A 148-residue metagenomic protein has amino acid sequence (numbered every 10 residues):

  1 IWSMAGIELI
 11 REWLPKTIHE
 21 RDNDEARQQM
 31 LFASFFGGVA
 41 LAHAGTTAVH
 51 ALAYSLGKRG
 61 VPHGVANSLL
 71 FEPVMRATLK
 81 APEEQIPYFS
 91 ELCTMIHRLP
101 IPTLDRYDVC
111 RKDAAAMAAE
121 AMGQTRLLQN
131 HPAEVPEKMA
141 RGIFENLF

Functional and structural regions predicted by a protein language model:
I1-A44, P132, K138: Carboxylate- and glycine-rich phosphate/diphosphate-binding segment that chelates Mg2+/Mn2+
W2, G6, A48, A66-L70: Catalytic-loop motifs flanking and including active-site residues across diverse enzymes
M4-A5, T46-T47, E91-P100, M117-G123: Short acidic alpha-helix initiation/capping motifs at coil-to-helix transition points, especially at protein N-termini
M30-G38, F71, M117-M122, I143-F144: Short alpha-helical scaffolding segments that buttress acidic/His motifs in well-ordered protein cores
F35-N67, T125-L127: Glycine-rich phosphate/pyrophosphate-binding beta-alpha loops
K58-D113: Gly/Pro-rich interdomain helix-loop hinge
D113-F148: Short, amphipathic C-terminal "tail helix"
